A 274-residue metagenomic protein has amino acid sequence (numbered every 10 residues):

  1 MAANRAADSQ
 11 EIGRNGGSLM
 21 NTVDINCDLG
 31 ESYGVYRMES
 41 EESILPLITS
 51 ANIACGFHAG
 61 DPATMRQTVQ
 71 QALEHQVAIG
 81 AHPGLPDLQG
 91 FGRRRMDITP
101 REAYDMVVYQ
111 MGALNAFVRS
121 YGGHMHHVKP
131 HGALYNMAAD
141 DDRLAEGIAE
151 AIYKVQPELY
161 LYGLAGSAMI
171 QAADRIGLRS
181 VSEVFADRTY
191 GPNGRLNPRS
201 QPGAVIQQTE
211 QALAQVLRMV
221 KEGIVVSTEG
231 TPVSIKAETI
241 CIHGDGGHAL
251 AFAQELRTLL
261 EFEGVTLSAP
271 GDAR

Functional and structural regions predicted by a protein language model:
D28, H82, V128, I242: Conserved, mostly hydrophobic/aromatic
R37, E41, A51-H58, Q89-Y104 (+4 more regions): Glycine-rich tight-turn/loop motif centered on a GG-T
R37-M38, A59-Q71, A139-R143, G166-A173: Active-site-adjacent beta->alpha loops and helix N-cap segments on the catalytic face of soluble alpha/beta enzymes
E42-P46, Q67-G80, R119: Acidic (Asp/Glu)-rich catalytic clusters
D87-Y121, H127: Glycine/small-residue-rich loop that forms an oxyanion/phosphate-binding "nest" at active or ligand-binding sites
V118-H126, G223-K236, T266-A273: Flexible, glycine/charged-enriched surface loops at secondary-structure junctions
L159, A251-R274: C-terminal domain-boundary segment and adjacent tail
G166-A172, I176-I224: Active-site rim beta-loop-alpha module in soluble metabolic enzymes
